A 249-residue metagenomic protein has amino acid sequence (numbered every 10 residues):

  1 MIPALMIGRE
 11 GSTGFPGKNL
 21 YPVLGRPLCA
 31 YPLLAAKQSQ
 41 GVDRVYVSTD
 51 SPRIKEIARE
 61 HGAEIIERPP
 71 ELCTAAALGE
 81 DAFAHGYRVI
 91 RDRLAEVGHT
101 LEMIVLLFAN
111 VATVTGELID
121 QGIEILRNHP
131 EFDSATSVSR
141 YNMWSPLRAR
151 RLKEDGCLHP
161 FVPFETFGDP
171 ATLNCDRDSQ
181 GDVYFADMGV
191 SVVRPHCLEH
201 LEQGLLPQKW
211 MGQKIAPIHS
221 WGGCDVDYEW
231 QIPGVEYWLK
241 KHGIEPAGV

Functional and structural regions predicted by a protein language model:
I2-S48: N-terminal glycine-rich phosphate-binding loop and ensuing alpha1 helix
V42, H99-L101, H129-F132, I244: Short, high-confidence coil segments that cap the C-terminus of an alpha-helix and link into the following beta-strand
Y46, P52-M103, T113-Q121: Short phosphate-binding loop-to-helix
D81, D182-V249: Conserved alpha/beta core of the MobA/IspD/sugar-nucleotide pyrophosphorylase nucleotidyltransferase superfamily
H85, M103, A112-G204, I218-H219: Conserved core of the sugar-phosphate nucleotidyltransferase
V89-H99, H129, Q203-K209: Alpha-helix termini
V105-L107: Short aromatic-hydrophobic micro-motifs that form the base-stacking/packing surface for donor nucleotide recognition
